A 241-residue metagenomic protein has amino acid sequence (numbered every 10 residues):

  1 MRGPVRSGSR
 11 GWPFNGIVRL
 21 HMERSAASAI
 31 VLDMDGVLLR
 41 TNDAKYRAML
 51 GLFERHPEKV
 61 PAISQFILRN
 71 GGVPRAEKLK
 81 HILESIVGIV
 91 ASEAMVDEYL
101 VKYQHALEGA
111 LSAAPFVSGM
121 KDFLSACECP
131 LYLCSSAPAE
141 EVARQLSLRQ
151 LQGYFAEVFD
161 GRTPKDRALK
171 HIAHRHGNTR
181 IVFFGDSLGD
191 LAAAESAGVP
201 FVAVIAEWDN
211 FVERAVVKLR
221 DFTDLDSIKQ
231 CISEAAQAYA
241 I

Functional and structural regions predicted by a protein language model:
R6-S28, A139, Q145-I241: Asp-based, Mg2+/Mn2+-dependent phosphohydrolase catalytic module
L20-Q65: Active-site neighborhood of HAD-like aspartate-dependent phosphohydrolases
A26, H105-L133, A139-A143, D166: Short, acidic loop-to-helix structural element flanking the phosphoryl-transfer center in phosphate-processing enzymes
L38, L68, L131, F183: Conserved SAM-binding loop
A44, P74, P115-G119, A137-P138 (+3 more regions): Short beta->alpha linker loops
L50-F53, P74-A91, Q145: Helix-loop "lid/cap" segments that line or gate small-molecule binding pockets
R55-V60, I86-A91, Q150-Y154: Short helix-capping segments at alpha-helix termini
L83-G119: Metal-dependent phosphoesterase signature
